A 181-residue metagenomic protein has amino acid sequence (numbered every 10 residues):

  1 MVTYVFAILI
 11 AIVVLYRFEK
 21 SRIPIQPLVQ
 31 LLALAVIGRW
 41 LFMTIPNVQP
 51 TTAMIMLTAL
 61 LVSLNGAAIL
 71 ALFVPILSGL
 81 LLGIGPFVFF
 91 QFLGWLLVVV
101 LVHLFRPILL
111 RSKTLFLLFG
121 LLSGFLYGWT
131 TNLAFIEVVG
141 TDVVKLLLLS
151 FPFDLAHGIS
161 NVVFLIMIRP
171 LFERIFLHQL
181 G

Functional and structural regions predicted by a protein language model:
M1-M56: Hydrophobic transmembrane alpha-helices
M1-V5, V88-G94, L104-G181: Membrane-embedded alpha-helical hairpins and interfacial helices in multi-pass inner-membrane proteins
A11-V14, T51-A67, L101-F105: Generic transmembrane alpha-helix motif of multi-pass integral membrane proteins
I23-Q26, L64-I69, I108-T114: Membrane-helix interface segments
Q30-L34, A67-S78, L115-G124: Central hydrophobic cores of alpha-helical transmembrane segments in multi-pass integral membrane proteins
L32-M43, L57-L64, G120-T130: Small-residue-rich segments of transmembrane alpha-helices in multi-pass membrane proteins, especially helix faces
V36-T51, L72-L104: Interfacial aromatic-anchored transmembrane helix boundaries in multi-pass membrane proteins
